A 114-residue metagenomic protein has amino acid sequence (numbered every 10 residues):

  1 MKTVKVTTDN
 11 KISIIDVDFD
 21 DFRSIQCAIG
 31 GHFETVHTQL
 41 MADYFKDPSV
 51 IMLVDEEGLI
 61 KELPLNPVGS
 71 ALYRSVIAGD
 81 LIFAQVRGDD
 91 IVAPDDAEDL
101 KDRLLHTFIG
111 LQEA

Functional and structural regions predicted by a protein language model:
M1-A114: Domain-length accessory/inserted modules outside core catalytic folds
